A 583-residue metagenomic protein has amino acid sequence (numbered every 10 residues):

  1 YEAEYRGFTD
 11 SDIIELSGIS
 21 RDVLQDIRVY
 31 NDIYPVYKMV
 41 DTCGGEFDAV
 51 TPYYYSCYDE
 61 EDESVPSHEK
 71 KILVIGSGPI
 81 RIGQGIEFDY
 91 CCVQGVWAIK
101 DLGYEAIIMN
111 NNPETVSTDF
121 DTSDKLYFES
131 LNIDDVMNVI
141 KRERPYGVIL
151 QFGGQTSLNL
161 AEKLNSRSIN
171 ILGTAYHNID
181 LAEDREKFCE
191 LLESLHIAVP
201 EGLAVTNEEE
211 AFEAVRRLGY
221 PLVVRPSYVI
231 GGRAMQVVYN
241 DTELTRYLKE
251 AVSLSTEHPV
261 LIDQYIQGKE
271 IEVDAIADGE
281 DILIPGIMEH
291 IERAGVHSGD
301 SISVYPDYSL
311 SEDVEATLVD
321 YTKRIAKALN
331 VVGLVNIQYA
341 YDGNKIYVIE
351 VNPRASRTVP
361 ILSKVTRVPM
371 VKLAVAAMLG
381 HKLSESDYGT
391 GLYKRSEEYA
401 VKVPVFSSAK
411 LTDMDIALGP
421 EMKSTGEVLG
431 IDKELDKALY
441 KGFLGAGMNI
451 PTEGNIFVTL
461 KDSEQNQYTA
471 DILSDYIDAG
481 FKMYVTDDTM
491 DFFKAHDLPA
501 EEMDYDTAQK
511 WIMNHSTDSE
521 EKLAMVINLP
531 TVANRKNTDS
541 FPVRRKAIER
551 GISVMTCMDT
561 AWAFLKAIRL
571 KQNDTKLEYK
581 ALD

Functional and structural regions predicted by a protein language model:
A3-D10, P35, G45, A49 (+11 more regions): ATP-dependent carboxylate activation and anion-phosphoryl transfer catalytic cores that bind Mg-ATP to form
T9, I14-I27: Short, basic interhelical loop/turn and adjoining N-cap of the next helix at nucleic-acid- or acidic-partner-contacting
S17, V29, K38-I197, T206-E213 (+1 more regions): ATP-binding N-terminal substructure of ATP-dependent carboxylate-amine bond-forming enzymes
G18-S20, N207-E210, N344, K382-Y393 (+2 more regions): Short, glycine- and charge-enriched coil/turn segments that flank and shape catalytic ligand pockets
R21-K38, I284: Short, solvent-exposed alpha-helical "recognition" segments
E183-E186, V229-R233: Conserved A3 ("GATE") glycine/threonine-rich loop of ANL adenylate-forming enzymes
